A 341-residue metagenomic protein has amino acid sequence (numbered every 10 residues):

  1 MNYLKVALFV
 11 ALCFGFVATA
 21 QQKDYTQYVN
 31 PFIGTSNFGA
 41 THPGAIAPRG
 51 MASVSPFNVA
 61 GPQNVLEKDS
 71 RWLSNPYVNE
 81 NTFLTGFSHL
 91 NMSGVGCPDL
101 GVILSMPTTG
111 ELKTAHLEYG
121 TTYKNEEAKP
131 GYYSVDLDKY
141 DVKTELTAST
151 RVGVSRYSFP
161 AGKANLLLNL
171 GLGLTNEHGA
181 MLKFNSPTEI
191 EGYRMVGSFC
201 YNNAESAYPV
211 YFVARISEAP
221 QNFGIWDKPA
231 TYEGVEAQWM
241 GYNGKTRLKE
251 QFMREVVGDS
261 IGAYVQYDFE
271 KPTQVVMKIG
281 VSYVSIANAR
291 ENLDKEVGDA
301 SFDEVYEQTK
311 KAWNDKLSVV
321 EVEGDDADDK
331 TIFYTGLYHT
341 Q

Functional and structural regions predicted by a protein language model:
M1-Q22: Bacterial Sec-dependent N-terminal signal peptides
Q21-Q341: Accessory carbohydrate-recognition regions in carbohydrate-active enzymes
